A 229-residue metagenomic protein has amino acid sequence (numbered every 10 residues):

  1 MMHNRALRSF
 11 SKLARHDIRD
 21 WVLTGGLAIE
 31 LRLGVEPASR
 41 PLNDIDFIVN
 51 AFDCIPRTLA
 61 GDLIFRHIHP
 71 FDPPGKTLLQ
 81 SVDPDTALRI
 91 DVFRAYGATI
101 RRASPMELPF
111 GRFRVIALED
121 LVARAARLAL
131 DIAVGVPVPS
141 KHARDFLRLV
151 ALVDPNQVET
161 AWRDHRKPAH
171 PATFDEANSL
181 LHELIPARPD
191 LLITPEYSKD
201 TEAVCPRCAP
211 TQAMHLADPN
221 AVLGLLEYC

Functional and structural regions predicted by a protein language model:
M1-C229: Compositionally biased terminal segments of proteins
